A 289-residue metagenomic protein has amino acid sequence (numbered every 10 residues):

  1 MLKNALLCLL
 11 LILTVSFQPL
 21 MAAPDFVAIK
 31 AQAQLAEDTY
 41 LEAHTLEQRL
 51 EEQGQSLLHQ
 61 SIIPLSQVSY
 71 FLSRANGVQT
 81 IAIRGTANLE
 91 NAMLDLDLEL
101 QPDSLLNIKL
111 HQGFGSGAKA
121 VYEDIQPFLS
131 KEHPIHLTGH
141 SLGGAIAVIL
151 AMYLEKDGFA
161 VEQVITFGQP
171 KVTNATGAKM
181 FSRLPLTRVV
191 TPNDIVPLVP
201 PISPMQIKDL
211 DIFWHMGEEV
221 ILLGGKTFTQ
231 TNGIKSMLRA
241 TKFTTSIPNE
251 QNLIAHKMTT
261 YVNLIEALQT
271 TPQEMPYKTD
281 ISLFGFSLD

Functional and structural regions predicted by a protein language model:
M1-L2: N-terminal secretory signal peptides that target proteins for export/translocation
A5-S16: Bacterial N-terminal signal peptides
A22-T138, L142-D289: Non-catalytic, mobile gating and regulatory segments of ester bond hydrolases
